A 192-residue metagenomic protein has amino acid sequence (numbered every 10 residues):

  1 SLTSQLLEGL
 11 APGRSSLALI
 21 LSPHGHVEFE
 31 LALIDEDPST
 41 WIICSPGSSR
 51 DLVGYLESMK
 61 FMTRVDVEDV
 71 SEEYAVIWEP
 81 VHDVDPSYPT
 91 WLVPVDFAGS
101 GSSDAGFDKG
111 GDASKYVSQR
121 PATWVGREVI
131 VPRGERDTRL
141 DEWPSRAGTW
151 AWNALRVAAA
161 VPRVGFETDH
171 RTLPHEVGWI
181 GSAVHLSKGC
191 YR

Functional and structural regions predicted by a protein language model:
S1-R192: Basic, glycine/lysine-rich polyanion-binding surfaces/domains
